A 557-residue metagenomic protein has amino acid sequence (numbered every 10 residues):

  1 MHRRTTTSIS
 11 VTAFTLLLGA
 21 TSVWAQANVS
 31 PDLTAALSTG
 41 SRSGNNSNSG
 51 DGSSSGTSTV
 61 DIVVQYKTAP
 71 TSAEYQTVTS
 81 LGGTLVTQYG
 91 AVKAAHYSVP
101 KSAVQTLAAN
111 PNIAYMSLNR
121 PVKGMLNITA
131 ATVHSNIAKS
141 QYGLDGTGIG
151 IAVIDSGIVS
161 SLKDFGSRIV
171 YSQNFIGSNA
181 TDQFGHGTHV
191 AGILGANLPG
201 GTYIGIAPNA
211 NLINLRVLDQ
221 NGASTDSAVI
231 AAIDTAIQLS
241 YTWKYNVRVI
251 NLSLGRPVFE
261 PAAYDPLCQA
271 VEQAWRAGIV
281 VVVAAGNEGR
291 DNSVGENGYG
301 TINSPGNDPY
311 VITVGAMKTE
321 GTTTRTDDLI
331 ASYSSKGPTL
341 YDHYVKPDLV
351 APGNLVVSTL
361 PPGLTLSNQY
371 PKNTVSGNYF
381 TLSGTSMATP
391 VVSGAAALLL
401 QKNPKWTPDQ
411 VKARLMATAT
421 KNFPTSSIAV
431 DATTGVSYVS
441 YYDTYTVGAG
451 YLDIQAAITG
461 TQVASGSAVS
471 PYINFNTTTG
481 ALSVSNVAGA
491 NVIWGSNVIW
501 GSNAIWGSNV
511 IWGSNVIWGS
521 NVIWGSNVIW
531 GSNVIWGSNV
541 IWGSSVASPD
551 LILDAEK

Functional and structural regions predicted by a protein language model:
H2-Y142, G150-I151, K163, P471-L482 (+7 more regions): Autoinhibitory N-terminal propeptides
Q26, S54-T57, Q76, P111 (+11 more regions): Subtilisin-like serine protease catalytic core
S30, T34, D61, Y75-V78 (+14 more regions): Extracytoplasmic/secreted envelope proteins and their assembly/folding machinery, especially bacterial periplasmic
L33-G44, S49-G50, V247-S253, A351 (+5 more regions): C-terminal subdomain of the subtilisin-like protease fold in secreted/lumenal serine endopeptidases
S41, Y66, P70, L81-L85 (+23 more regions): Sec/Tat-exported extracytoplasmic proteins
T59-K67, V92-H96, K139-S140, I176-T181 (+6 more regions): Second-shell loop/turn segments in exported
V64, V78, Y97, L107 (+12 more regions): Residue-level detector of buried hydrophobic side-chain packing in well-ordered secondary-structure elements
S72-Q76, D145-T147, N197-G200, V217-Y310 (+6 more regions): Substrate-binding/access-modulating region of protease and related hydrolase catalytic domains
